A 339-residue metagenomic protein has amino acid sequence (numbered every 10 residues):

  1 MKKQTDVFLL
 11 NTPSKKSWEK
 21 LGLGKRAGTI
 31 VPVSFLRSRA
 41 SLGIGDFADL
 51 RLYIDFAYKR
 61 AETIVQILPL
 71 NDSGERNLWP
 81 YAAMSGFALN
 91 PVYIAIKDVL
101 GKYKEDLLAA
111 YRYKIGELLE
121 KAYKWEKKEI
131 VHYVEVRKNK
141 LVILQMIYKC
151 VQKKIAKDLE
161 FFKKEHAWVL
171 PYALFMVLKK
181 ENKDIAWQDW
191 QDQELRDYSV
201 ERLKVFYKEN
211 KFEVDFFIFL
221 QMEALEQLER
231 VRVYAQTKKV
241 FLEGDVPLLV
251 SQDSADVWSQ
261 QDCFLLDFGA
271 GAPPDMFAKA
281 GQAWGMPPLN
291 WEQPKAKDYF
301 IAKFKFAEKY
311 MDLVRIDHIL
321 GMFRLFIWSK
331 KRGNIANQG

Functional and structural regions predicted by a protein language model:
M1-A61: Mature N-terminal, pre-catalytic/accessory segment of carbohydrate-active enzymes
N11-K16, A48-D55, E160-F161, E226-Y234 (+1 more regions): Short alpha-helical segments and helix-capping/turn motifs at coil-helix boundaries
S17-K25, I30-P32, R39, N77-L225 (+1 more regions): Alpha-amylase-like alpha-glycosidases and glucanotransferases acting on alpha-linked glucans and related
G22, D49-S73, F306-L313: Catalytic domains of carbohydrate-active enzymes, especially glycoside hydrolases
A27-V31, T63-Q66, L242-G244, V314: Hydrophobic faces of well-ordered beta-strands that scaffold small-molecule active sites in alpha/beta enzyme cores
A57, F217-V250: Conserved, well-ordered alpha-helix/loop/beta-strand core segments that scaffold catalytic motifs
